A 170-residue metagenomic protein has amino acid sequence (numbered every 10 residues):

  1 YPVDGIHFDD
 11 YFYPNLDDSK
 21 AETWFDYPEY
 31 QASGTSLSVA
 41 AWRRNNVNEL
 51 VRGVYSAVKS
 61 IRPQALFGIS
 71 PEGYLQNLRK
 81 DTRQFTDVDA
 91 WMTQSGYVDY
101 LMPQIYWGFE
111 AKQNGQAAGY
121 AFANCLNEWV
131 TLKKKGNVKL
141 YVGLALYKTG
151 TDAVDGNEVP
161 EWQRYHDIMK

Functional and structural regions predicted by a protein language model:
Y1-Y97, Q104-W107: Polysaccharide-binding and catalytic clefts of secreted carbohydrate-active enzymes
N15-D18, N77-R79, F109-Y120, G150-G156: Extracytoplasmic/secreted cell-surface and envelope-processing proteins
K20, K59, K80, K112 (+4 more regions): Context-gated lysine
G34, Q64-L78, L126-H166: Active-site clefts of carbohydrate-active enzymes
S36-V47, K80, N114-A118, F122 (+1 more regions): Residue-level preference for long, well-ordered alpha-helices that form the structural scaffold of enzyme catalytic
R52, L78-M92, A117-K133, R164-I168: Alpha-helical scaffolding within the catalytic cores of extracellular/periplasmic polymer-degrading hydrolases
V98-A111, A117, A121, C125 (+1 more regions): Loop/turn-rich, solvent-exposed surfaces of beta-rich toroidal or solenoidal domains
D99, M169-K170: Extended low-complexity acidic/polar segments
